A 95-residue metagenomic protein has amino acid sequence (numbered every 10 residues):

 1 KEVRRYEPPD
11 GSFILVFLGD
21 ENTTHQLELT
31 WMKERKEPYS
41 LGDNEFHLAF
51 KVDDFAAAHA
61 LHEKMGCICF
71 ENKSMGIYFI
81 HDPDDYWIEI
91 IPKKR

Functional and structural regions predicted by a protein language model:
K1-T24, Y78-F79: Core segments of cupin and vicinal oxygen chelate
V3-E7, N72, I90: Residue-level detector of high-confidence beta-strand sites
S12-I14, E34-Y39: A short, acidic/glycine-rich surface segment
E21-T24, E37-W87, K93-R95: Vicinal oxygen chelate
